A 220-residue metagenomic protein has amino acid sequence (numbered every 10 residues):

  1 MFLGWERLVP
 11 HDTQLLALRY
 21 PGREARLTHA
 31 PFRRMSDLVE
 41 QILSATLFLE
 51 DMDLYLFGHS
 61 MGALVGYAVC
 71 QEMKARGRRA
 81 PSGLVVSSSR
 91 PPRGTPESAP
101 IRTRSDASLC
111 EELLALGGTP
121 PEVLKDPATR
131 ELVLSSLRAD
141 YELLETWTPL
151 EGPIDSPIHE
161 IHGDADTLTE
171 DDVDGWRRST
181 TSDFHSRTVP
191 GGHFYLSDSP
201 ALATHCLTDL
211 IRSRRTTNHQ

Functional and structural regions predicted by a protein language model:
M1-Q220: Non-catalytic, mobile gating and regulatory segments of ester bond hydrolases
